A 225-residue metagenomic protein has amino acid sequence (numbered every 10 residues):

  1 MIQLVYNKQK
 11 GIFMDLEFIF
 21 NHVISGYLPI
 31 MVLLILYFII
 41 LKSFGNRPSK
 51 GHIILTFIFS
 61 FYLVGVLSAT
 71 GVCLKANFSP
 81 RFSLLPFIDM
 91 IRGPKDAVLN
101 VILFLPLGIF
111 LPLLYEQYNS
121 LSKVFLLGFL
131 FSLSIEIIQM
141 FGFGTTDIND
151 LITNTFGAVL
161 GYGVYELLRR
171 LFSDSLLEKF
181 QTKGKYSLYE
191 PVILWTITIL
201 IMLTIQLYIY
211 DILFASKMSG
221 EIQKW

Functional and structural regions predicted by a protein language model:
Y6-I137, F141-G142, E166-W225: Bulky hydrophobic segments
P86, T145-F156: Non-cytosolic membrane-interface motifs at loop->transmembrane helix junctions
